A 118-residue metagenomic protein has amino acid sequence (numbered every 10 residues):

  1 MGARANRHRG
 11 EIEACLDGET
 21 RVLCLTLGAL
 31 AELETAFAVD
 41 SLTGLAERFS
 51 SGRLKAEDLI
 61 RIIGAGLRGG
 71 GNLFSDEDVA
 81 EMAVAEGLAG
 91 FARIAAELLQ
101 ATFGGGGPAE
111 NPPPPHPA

Functional and structural regions predicted by a protein language model:
M1-C15, D40-R53, E57, G69-A118: Charged interaction scaffolds used for protein-protein
L27-G44: Short, surface-exposed, low-complexity cationic segments
G66: Short, loop-centered acidic/histidine patches that primarily coordinate divalent metals
